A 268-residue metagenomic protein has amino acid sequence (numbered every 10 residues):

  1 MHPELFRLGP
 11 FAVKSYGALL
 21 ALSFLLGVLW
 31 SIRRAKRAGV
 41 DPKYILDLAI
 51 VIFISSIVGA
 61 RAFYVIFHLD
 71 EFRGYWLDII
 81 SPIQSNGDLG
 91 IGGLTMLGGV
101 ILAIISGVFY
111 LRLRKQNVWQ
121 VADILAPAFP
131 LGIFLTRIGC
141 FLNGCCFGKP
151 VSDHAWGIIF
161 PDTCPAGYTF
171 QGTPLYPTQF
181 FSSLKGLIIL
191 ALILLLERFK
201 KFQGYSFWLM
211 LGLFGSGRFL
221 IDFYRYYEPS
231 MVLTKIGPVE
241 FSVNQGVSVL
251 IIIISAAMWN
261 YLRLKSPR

Functional and structural regions predicted by a protein language model:
M1-R268: A feature for loop-to-transmembrane-helix boundaries and adjacent hydrophobic helices in multi-pass integral membrane
